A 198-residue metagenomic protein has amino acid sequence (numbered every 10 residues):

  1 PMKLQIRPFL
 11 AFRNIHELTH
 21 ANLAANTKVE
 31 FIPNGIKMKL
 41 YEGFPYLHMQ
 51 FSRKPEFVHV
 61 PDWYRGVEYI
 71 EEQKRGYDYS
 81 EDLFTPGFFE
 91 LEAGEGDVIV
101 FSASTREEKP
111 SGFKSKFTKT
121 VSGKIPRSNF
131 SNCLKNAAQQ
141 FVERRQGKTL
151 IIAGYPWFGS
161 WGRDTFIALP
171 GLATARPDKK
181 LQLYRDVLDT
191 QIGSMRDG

Functional and structural regions predicted by a protein language model:
P1-G198: Acidic, mature catalytic/reactive cores of soluble proteins
